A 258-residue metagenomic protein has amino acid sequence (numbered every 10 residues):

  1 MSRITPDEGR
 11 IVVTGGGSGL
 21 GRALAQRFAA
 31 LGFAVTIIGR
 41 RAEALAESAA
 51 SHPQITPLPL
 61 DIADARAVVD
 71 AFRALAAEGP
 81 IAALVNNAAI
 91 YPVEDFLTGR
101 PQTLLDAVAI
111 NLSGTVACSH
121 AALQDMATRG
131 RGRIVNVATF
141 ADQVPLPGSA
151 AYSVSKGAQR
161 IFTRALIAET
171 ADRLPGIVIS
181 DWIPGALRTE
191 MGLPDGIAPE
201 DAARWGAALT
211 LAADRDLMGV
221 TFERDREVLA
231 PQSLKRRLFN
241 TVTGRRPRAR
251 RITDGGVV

Functional and structural regions predicted by a protein language model:
G17-S18: Conserved glycine-rich cofactor-binding loop
L60-D70, P101: The beta1-alpha1 cofactor-binding region of Rossmann-like NAD(H)/NADP(H)-dependent oxidoreductases
N87-P92: Conserved NAD(P)H cofactor-binding loop of Rossmann-fold oxidoreductase domains
D95-L97, T103-V108: Substrate-binding pocket helix/loop in short-chain dehydrogenase/reductase
S119, S155: Active-site helix of classical SDR
T139: Residue(s) in the substrate-gating loop at a strand-loop-helix junction that position the organic substrate next
R173-I177, D181-W182, R188-N240, P247-V258: C-terminal helical subdomain
